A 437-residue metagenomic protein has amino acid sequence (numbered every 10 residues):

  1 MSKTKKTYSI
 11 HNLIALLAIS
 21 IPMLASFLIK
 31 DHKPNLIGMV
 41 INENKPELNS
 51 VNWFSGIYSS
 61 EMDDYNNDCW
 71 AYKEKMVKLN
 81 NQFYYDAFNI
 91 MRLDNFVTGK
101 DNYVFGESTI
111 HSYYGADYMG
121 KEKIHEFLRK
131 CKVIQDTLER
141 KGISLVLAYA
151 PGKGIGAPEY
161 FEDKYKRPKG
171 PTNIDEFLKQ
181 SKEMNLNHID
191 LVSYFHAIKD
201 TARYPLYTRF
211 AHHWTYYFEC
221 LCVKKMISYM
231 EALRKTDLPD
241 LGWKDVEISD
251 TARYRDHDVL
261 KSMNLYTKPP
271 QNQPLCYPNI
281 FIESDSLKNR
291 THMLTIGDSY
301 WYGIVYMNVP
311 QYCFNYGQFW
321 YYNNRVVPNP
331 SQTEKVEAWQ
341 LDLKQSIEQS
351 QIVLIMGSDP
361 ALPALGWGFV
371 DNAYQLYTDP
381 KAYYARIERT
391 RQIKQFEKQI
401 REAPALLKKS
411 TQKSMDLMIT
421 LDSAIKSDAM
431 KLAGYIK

Functional and structural regions predicted by a protein language model:
M1-K437: Extracellular glycan-modifying ectodomains
